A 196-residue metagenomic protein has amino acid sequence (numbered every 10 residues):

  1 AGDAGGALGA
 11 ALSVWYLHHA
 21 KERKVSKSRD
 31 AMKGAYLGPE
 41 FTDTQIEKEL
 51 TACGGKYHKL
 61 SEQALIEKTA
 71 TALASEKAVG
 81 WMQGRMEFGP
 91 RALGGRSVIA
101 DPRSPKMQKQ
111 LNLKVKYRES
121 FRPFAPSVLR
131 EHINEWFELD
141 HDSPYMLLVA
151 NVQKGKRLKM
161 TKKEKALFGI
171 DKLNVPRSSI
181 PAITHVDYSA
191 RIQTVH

Functional and structural regions predicted by a protein language model:
A1-H196: Flexible beta->alpha loop and helix N-cap segments adjacent to enzyme active/binding sites
